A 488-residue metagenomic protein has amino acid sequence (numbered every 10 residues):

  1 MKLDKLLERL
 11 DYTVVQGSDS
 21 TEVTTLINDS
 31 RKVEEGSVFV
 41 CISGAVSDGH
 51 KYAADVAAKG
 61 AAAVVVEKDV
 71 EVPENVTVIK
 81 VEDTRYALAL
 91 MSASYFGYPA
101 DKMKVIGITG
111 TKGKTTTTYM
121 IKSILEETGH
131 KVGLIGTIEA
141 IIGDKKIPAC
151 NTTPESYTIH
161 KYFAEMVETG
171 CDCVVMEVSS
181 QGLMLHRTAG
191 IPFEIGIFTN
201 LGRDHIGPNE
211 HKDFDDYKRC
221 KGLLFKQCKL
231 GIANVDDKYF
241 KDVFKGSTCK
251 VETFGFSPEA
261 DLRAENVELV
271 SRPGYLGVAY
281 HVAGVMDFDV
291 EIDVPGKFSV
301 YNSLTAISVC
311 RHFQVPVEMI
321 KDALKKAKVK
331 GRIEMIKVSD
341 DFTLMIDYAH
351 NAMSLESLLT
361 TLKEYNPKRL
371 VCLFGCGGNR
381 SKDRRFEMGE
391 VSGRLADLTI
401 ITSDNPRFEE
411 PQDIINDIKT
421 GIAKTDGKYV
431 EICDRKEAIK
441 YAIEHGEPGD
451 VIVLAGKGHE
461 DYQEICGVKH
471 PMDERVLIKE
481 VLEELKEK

Functional and structural regions predicted by a protein language model:
M1-L90, S94, K226, K238 (+6 more regions): N-terminal leader/targeting and accessory segments in enzymes
M1-Y12, E35-V38, T248, V285 (+2 more regions): ATP-dependent carboxylate-amine ligase
L7-L10, L88-V235, Y239-K250, L304 (+2 more regions): Phosphate-binding loop of NTP-binding sites
V23, G36, A61, N75-V76 (+6 more regions): Short, well-ordered alpha-helix to beta-strand connector turns
G44-V46, V70, S180-Q181, G202-H205 (+4 more regions): Short glycine-rich anion-binding loops that position phosphate/pyrophosphate groups of nucleotides and phosphorylated
A53-A58, V167, A189, K363: Non-catalytic positions within long, well-ordered alpha-helices that form the structural scaffold/packing of enzyme
A62-K68, G231-V235, L373-F374, D397-N405: Short internal beta-strands
V70-N75, T169, M184, E194-L344 (+2 more regions): Acidic, Mg2+-coordinating active-site environments of NTP-dependent enzymes
